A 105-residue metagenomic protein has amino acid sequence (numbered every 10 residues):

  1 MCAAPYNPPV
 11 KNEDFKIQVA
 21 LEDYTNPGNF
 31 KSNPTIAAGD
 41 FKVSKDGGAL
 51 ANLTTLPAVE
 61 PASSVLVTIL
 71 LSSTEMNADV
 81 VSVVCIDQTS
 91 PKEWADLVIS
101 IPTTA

Functional and structural regions predicted by a protein language model:
M1-A105: Polar, enzyme-active/binding microenvironments
